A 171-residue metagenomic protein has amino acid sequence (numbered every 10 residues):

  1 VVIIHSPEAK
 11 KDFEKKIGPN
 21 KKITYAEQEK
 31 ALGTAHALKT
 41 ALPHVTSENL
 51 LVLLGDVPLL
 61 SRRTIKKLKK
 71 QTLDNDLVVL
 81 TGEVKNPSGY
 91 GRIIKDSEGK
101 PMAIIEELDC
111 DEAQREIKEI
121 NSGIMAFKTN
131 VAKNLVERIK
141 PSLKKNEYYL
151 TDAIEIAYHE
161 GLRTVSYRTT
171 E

Functional and structural regions predicted by a protein language model:
V1-K70: Conserved N-terminal catalytic core of the sugar/cofactor nucleotidyltransferase
V2-I3, L51-V52, L77-L80, S166: Structural beta-sheet core signal
E8, L32-H36, R63, S88 (+3 more regions): Conserved active-site and cofactor/substrate-binding residues in soluble primary-metabolism enzymes
T46-S47, L73-L77, L162: Short, high-confidence coil segments that cap the C-terminus of an alpha-helix and link into the following beta-strand
L50, G55, R63, L80 (+2 more regions): His/Asp/Glu-rich metal-coordinating catalytic cores of metallo-dependent phosphodiesterases/hydrolases acting on
R63-S88: Conserved donor-nucleotide/metal-binding helix-loop-beta segment in metal-dependent transferases, i.e., the alpha-helix
G89-M102: Acceptor/aglycone-binding surface of glycosyltransferases and processive sugar-polymer synthases
K100-E171: Catalytic-core segments of class I nucleotidyltransferases/pyrophosphorylases that form NMP-activated intermediates
